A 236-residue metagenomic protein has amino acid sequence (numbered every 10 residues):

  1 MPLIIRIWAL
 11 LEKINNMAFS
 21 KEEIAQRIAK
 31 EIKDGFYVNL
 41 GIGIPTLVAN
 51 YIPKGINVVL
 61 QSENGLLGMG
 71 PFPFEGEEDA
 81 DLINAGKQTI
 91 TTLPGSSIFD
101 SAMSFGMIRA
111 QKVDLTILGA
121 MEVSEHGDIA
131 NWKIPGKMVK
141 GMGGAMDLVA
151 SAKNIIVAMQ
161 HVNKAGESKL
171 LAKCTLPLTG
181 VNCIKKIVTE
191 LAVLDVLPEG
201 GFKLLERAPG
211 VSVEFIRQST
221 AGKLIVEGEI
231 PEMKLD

Functional and structural regions predicted by a protein language model:
E12-N16: Intrinsically disordered, low-complexity polyampholyte segments enriched for Lys and acidic residues
M17-L93: N-terminal active-site beta-alpha-beta segment that forms phosphate/nucleotide-binding and substrate-recognition loops
F19-E23, F74-D236: Conserved phosphate- and dinucleotide-binding cores of soluble alpha/beta proteins, encompassing both enzyme active
